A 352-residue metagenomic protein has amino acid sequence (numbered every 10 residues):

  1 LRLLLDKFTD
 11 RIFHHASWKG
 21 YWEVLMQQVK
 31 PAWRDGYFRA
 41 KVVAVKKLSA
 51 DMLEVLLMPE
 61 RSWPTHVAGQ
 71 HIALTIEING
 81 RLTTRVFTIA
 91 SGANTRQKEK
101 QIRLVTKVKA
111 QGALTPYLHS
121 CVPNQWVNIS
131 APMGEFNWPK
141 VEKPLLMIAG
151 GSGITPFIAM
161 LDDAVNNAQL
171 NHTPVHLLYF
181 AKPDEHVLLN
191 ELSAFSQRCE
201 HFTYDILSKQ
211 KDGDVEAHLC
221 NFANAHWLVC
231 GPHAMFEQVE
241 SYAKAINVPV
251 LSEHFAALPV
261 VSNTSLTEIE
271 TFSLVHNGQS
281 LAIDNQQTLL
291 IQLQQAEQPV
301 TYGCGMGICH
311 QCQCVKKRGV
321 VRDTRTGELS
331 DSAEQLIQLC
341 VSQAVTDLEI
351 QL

Functional and structural regions predicted by a protein language model:
L1-D35: A eukaryote-biased signal for short, well-structured alpha-helical docking elements
M26-W126, P144, A181-P183: Ferredoxin-reductase
A110-H276, A282: FNR/FR-type flavoprotein reductase catalytic core
P156, Q298-D323, A333-T346: Local cysteine-cluster metal-coordination motifs and their immediate loop/turn environment, predominantly Fe-S cluster
L207-Q210, D284, D347-L352: Short flanking/linker segments adjacent to small metal-binding domains or redox-active Cys/His motifs
E268-T301: C-terminal accessory/binding modules appended to enzymatic or scaffolding proteins
